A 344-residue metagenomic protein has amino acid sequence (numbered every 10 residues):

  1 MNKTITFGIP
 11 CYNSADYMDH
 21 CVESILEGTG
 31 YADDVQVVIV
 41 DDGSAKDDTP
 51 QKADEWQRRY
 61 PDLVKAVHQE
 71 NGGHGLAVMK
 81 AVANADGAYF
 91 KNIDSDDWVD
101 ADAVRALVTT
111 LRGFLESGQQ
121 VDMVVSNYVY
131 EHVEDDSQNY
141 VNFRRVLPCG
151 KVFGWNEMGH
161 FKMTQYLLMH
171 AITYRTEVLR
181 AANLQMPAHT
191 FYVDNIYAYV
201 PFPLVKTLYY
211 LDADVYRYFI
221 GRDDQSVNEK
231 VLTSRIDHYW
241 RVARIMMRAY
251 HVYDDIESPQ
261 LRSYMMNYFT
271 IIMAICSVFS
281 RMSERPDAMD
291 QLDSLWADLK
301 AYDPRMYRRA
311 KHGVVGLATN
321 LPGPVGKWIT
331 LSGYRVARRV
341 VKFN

Functional and structural regions predicted by a protein language model:
T4-T6, Q36, I196: Cell-envelope/extracellular polymer assembly enzymes that use nucleotide-activated donors
S14-G28: Short, well-formed alpha-helical segments that are part of the catalytic scaffolds of diverse glycosyltransferases
D41-Q51: A conserved acidic beta->alpha catalytic loop
Q69-A85: Glycine-rich, basic loop-to-helix element that forms the pyrophosphate-binding segment of sugar-nucleotide handling
H74, W98-L208, Y218-L232: Donor-binding/catalytic cores of nucleotide-activated saccharide and glycerol-phosphate transferases/polymerases
F90: Short aromatic/hydrophobic "clamp" motif used to bind/position activated sugar donors
A213-R222, N228-E257, I275, R281-P304: Catalytic core of nucleotide-sugar-dependent glycosyltransferases
M282-N344: Membrane-interface aromatic/basic loop that binds lipid-linked glycans or pyrophosphate carriers, typified by
